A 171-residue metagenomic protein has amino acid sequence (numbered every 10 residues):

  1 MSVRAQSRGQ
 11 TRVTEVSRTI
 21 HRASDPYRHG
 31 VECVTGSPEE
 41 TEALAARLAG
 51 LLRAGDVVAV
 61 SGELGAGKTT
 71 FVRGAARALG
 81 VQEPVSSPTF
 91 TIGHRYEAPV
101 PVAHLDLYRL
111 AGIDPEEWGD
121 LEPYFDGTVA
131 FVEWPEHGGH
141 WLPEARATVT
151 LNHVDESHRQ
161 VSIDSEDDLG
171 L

Functional and structural regions predicted by a protein language model:
V13-V16, I20-H21, V31, I113-L171: Short phosphate-coordinating micro-motif centered on Lys-Gly-acidic
I20, D25-L44: N-terminal pre-Walker A segment at the start of P-loop NTPase domains
G50-A54: Phosphate-binding P-loop
V58-V60: Hydrophobic anchor at the beta1->P-loop junction of P-loop NTPases
G65: Walker A (P-loop) phosphate-binding loop of P-loop NTPases
K68: Conserved lysine of the Walker
V81-Y96: Short beta-strand-centered segment that lines the nucleotide-binding/catalytic pocket of NTP-utilizing
